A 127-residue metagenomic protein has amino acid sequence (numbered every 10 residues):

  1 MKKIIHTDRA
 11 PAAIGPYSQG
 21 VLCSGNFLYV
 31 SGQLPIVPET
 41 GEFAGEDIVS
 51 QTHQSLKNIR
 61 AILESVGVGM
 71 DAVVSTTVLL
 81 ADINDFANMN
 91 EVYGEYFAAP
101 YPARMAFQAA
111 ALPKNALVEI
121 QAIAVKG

Functional and structural regions predicted by a protein language model:
K2-G127: Short, polar/acidic, helix-capping and beta-turn segments at strand->helix junctions that line the mouths
